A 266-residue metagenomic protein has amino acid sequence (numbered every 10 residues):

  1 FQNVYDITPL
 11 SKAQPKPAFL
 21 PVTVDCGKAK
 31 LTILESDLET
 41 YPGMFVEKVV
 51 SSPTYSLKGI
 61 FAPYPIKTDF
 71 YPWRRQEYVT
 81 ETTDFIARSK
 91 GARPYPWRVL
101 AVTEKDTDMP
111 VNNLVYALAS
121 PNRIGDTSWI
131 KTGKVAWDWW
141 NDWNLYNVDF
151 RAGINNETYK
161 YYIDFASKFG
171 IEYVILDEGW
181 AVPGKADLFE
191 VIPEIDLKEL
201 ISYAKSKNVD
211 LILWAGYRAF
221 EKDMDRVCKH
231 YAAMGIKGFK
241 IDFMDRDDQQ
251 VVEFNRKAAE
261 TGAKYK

Functional and structural regions predicted by a protein language model:
F1-N122: N-terminal accessory beta-strand-rich subdomains and adjacent acidic, glycine-rich linkers that precede catalytic cores
I7, K12-C26, F150-Y161, A166 (+2 more regions): A broadly tuned preference for mixed-charge, low-complexity surface segments
P42, W137-W140, W180, W214: Tryptophan-centered motif/residue detector
K48-V50, L57-I60, R123-T127, L200 (+2 more regions): Glycine-rich loops and low-complexity Gly/Arg-rich segments that provide flexible linkers or classic glycine-based
S52, L118-P121, N155-T158, Y231-A232 (+1 more regions): Short, low-complexity, polar/charged sequence segments that are solvent-exposed and flexible
F85-R88, Y162-I163, L200, A258: Generic recognition of flexible, low-complexity loop/linker segments
K90-F169, Y173: An acidic-aromatic substrate-binding cleft motif
E178-K266: Aromatic- and carboxylate-enriched substrate-binding clefts and catalytic-loop regions of carbohydrate-active enzymes
